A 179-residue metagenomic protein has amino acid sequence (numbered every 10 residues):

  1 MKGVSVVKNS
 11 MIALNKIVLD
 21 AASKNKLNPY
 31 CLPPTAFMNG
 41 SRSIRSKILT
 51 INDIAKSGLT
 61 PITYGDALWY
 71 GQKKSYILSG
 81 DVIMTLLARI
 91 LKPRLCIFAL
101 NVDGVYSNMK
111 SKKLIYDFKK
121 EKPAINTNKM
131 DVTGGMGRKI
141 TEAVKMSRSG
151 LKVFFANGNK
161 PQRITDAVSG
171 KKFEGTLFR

Functional and structural regions predicted by a protein language model:
M1-R179: C-terminal catalytic "cap/lid" subdomain
